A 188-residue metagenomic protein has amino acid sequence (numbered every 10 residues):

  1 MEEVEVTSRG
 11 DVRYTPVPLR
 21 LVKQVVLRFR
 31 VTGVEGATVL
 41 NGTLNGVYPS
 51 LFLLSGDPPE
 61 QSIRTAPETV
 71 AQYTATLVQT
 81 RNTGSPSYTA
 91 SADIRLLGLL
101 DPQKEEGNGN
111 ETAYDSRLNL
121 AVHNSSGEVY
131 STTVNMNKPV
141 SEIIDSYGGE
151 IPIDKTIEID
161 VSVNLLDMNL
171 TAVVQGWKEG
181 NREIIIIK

Functional and structural regions predicted by a protein language model:
M1-K23: Short, low-hydrophobicity acidic/polar segments
E5, V25-F29, L44, E158 (+1 more regions): Generic hydrophobic secondary-structure signal
T15, Q24-R28, N41, R117-N119: Beta-strand secondary-structure signal
V17, T32, N108-N110, I184-K188: Generic marker of residues within folded, mature protein domains
R28-G36: Structural motif
T38-D145: Tryptophan-paired
E150-K188: Hydrophobic, glycine-enriched assembly/anchoring segments
